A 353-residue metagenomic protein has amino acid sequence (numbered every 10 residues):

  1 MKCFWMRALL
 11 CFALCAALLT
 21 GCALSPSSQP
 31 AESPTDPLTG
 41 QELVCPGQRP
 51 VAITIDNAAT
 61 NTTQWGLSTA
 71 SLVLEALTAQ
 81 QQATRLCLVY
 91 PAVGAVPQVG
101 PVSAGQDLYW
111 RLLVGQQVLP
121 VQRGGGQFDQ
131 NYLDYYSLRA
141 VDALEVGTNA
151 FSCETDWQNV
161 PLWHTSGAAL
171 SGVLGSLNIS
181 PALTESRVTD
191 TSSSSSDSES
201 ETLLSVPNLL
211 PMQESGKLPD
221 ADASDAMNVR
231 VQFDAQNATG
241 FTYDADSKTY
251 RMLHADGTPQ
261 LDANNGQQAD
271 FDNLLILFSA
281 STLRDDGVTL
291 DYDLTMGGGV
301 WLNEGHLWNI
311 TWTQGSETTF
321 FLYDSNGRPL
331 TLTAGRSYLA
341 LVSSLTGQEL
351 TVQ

Functional and structural regions predicted by a protein language model:
M1-F12: Bacterial N-terminal signal peptides that target proteins for export
L18-G21: C-terminal motif of bacterial Sec signal peptides marking the signal peptidase cleavage site
A23-P26: Bacterial signal peptide processing site
Q29-L74, Q81-Q353: A surface/extracellular/periplasmic glyco- and lipid-processing/surface-interacting theme
